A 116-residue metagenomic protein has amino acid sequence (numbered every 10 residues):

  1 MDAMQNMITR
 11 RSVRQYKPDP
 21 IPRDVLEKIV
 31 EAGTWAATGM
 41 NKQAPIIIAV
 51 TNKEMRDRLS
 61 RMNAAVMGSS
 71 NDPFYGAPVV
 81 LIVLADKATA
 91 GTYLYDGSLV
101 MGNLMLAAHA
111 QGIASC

Functional and structural regions predicted by a protein language model:
M1-V79: N-terminal amphipathic, basic helical "cap/leader" segment at the start of enzyme domains
G33, L81, K87-C116: Small-aliphatic-rich amphipathic alpha-helix that forms the alpha element of a beta-alpha
A64-F74, A85-D96: Generic structural signal for short, solvent-exposed loop/turn connectors between secondary structure elements
